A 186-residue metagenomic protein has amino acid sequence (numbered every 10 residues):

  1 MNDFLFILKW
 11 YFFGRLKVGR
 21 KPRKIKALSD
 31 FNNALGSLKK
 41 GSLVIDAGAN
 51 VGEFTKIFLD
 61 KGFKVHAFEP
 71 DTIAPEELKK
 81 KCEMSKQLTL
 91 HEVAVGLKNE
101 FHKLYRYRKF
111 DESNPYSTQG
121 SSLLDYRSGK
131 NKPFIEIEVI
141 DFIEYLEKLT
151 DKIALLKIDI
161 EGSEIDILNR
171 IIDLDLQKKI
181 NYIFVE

Functional and structural regions predicted by a protein language model:
M1-E186: Phosphate/nucleotide-binding beta-alpha loop and adjacent structural elements of enzyme active sites
